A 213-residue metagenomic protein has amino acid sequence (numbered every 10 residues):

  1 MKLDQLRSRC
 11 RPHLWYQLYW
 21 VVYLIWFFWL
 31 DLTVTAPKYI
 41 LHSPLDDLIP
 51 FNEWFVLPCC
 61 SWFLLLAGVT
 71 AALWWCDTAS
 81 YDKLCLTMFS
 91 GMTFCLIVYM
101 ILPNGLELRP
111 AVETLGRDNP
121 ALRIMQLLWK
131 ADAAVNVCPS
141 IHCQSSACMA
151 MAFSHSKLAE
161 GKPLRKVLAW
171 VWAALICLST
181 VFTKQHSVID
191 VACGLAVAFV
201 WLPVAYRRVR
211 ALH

Functional and structural regions predicted by a protein language model:
M1-A67, G116-D118, M125: N-terminal transmembrane-helix/juxtamembrane module of multi-pass inner/ER membrane proteins
V21, S61-L65, I141-S145, A192-A196: Membrane-embedded alpha-helical segments of multi-pass membrane proteins, especially the transmembrane helices
L24-W29, M92-M100, V171-F182: Aromatic-anchored segments of alpha-helical transmembrane domains
D31-P44, W74-L164, L212-H213: Membrane-interface loops
L65-T70, S146-A152, V171-S179: Hydrophobic, membrane-inserted alpha-helices
E113, A133-C138, L175-L202: Interfacial helix-loop-helix junctions of multi-pass membrane proteins
A150-H155, A198-Y206: Hydrophobic transmembrane alpha-helices
G161-A174: Short hydrophobic alpha-helices at membrane interfaces in multi-pass membrane enzymes
